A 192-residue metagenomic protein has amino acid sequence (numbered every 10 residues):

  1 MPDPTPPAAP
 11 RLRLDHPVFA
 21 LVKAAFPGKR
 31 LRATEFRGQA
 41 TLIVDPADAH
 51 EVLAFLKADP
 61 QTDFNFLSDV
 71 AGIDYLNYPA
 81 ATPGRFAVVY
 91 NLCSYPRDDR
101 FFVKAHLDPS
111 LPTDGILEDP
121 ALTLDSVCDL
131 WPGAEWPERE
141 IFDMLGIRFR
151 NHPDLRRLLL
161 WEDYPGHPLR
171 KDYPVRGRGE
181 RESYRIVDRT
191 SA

Functional and structural regions predicted by a protein language model:
M1-A192: Terminal low-complexity/charged segments
